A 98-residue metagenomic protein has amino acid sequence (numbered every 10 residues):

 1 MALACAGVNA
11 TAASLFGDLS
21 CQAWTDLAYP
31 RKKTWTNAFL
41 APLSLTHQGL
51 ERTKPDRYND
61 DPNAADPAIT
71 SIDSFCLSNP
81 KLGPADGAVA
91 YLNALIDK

Functional and structural regions predicted by a protein language model:
M1-A2: Sec-dependent N-terminal signal peptides
A6-A13: Sec/Tat signal peptide C-region and signal peptidase I cleavage site
S14-Q22, Y29-P30, L43-K98: Compact alpha-helical subdomains of small soluble proteins
F39: Globin-like tetrapyrrole-binding proteins
